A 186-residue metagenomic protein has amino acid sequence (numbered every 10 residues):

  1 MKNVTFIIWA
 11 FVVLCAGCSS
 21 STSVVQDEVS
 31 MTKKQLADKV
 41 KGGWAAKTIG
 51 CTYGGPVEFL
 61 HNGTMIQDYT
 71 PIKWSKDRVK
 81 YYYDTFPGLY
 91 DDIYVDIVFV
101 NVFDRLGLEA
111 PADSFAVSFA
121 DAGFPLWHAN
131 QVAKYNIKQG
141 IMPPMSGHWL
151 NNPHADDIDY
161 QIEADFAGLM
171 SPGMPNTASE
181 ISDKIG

Functional and structural regions predicted by a protein language model:
K2-W9: Sec-dependent signal peptide recognition, specifically the positively charged N-region followed immediately by
L14-G17: C-terminal motif of bacterial Sec signal peptides marking the signal peptidase cleavage site
T22-G186: Structured, active/binding-site neighborhoods that engage oxygen-rich ligands
